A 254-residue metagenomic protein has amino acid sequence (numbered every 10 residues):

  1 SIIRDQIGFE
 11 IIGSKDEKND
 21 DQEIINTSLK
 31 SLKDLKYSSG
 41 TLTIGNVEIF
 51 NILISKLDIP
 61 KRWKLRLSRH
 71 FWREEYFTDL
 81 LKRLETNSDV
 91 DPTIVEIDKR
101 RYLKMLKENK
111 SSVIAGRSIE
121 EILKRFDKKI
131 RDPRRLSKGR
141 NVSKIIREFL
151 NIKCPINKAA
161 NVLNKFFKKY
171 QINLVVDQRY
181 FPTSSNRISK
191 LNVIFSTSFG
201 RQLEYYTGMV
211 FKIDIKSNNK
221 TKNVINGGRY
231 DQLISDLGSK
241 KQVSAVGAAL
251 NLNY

Functional and structural regions predicted by a protein language model:
S1-Y37, D89-Y254: Positively charged, Gly/Ser-enriched RNA/tRNA-binding surfaces
E17-N19, S39-T41, W72-E75: Short C-terminal domain-edge/linker segments immediately following a structured domain
I24, S28, N46-I49, L67 (+2 more regions): Internal, well-ordered alpha-helical segments in soluble enzyme and binding-protein domains
T27-L35, E48-D58: Hydrophobic mid-domain F-helix/FG-region of cytochrome P450s
T41-I44, I194: Short glycine-rich phosphate-binding loop at a beta-alpha junction
T43-K56, F199-G208: Beta-rich nucleic-acid/ligand-interaction surfaces
D58-V90, I215-S217: Acidic, His- and aromatic-enriched active-site or binding-groove loops in soluble protein domains that engage sugars
